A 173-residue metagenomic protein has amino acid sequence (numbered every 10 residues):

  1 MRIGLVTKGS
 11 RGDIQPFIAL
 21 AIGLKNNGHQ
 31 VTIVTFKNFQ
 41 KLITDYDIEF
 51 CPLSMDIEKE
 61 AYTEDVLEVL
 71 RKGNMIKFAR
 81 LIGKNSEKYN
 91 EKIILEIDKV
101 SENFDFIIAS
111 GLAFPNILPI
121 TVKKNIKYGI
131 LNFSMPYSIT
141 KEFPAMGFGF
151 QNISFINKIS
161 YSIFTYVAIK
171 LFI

Functional and structural regions predicted by a protein language model:
M1-C51: N-terminal subdomain of nucleotide-sugar transferases
N38-K41, D45, E49-I173: Nucleotide-sugar-dependent glycosyltransferase catalytic domains
